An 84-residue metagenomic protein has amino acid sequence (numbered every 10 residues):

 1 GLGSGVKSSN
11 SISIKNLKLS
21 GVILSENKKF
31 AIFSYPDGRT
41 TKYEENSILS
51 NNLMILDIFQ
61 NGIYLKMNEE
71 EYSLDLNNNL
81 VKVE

Functional and structural regions predicted by a protein language model:
G1-V22: Alpha-helical interface/anchor segments and their boundary "cap" residues
K15-V83: Terminal membrane-proximal soluble interaction domains of membrane-associated proteins
